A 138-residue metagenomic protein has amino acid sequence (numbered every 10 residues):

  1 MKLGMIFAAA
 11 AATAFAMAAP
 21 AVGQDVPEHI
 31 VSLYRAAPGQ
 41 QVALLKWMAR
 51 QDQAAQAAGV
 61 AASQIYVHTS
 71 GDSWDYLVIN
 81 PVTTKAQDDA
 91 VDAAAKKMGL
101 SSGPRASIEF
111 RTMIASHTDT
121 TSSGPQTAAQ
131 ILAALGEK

Functional and structural regions predicted by a protein language model:
M1-A9: Bacterial N-terminal signal peptides that target proteins for export
T13-A21: C-terminal segment of classical bacterial N-terminal signal peptides
Q24-V26, Q56-A57: Short, low-complexity N-terminal intrinsically disordered segments enriched in polar/charged residues
E28-L33, A43-L45, Y76-I79: Short, structured motif recognition centered on aromatic/hydrophobic residues
L33-P38, N80-T84: Short beta-strand-to-loop capping motifs
G39-L44, A86-A90: Short, conserved charged micro-motifs
A49-I65, P81-A128, A134-K138: An amphipathic, aromatic/His-enriched active-site/gating alpha helix that lines ligand/cofactor pockets
Y66-S73: A short beta-turn/loop motif at secondary-structure boundaries
